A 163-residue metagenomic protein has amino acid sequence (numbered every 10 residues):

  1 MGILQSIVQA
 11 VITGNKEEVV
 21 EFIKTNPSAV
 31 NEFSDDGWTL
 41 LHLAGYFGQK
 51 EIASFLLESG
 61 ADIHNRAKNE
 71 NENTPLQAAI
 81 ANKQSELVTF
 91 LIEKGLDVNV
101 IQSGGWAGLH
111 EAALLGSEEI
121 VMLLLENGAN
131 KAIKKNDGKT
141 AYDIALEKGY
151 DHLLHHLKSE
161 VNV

Functional and structural regions predicted by a protein language model:
M1-N26, N31, D35-W38, H42 (+4 more regions): Intrinsically disordered, low-complexity regulatory segments in ankyrin-centric signaling systems
M1-T13, K94, N127, N136-V163: Ankyrin-repeat-protein effector appendages
G2, D35-D36, N69-N71, S103-G104 (+1 more regions): Ankyrin repeat start-site detector
Q9-G14, L43-Q49, A78-Q84, E111-S117 (+1 more regions): Ankyrin repeat A-helix N-terminal signature
N15-I23, Q49-L57, Q84-I92, S117-L125 (+1 more regions): Ankyrin repeat structural motif
A29-V30, I63-N65, V98, K131: Ankyrin-repeat inter-repeat connecting loop/turn
R66-K94: Alpha-helical adaptor scaffolds
